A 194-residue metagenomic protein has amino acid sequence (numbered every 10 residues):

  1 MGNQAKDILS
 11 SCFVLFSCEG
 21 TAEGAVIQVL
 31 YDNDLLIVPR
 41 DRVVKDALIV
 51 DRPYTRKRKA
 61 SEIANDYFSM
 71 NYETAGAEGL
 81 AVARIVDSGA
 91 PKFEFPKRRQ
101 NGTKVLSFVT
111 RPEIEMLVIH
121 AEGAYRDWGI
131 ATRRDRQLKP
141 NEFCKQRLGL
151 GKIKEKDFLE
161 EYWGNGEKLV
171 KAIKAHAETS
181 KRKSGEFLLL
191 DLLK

Functional and structural regions predicted by a protein language model:
M1-F13, G24-V50, S61-K194: C-terminal accessory helical subdomains adjacent to catalytic cores in phosphodiester- and nucleotide-handling enzymes
F13-E19: Short hydrophobic beta-strand that contains or immediately precedes a catalytic carboxylate
R56: P-loop NTP-binding core
